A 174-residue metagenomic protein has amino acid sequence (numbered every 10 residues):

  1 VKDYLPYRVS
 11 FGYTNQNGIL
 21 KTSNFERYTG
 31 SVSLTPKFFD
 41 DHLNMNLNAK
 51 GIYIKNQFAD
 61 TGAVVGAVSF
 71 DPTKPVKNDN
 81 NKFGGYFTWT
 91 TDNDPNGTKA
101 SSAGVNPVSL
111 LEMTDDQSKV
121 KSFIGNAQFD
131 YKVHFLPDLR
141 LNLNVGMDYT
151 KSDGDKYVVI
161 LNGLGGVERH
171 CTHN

Functional and structural regions predicted by a protein language model:
V1-D3, V32, P36-F38, F129-V133: Residue-level signature of outer-membrane beta-barrel architecture
V1-K2, R8-S10, T14-N24: Surface-exposed beta-strand-turn/loop segments characteristic of Gram-negative outer-membrane beta-barrels
Y4-Y7, H42-M45, P137-L139: Repeated loop/turn-to-beta-strand initiation elements of outer-membrane beta-barrel proteins
F11, A127-F129: Short, hydrophobic/aromatic-enriched beta-strand segments in well-ordered soluble domains
I19-S23, T29, S33-I124, N142-N174: Surface-exposed loop/interface segments of Gram-negative outer-membrane beta-barrel transport/assembly proteins
V133, L139-N142: Glycine-rich, flexible loop segments associated with nucleotide phosphate handling
